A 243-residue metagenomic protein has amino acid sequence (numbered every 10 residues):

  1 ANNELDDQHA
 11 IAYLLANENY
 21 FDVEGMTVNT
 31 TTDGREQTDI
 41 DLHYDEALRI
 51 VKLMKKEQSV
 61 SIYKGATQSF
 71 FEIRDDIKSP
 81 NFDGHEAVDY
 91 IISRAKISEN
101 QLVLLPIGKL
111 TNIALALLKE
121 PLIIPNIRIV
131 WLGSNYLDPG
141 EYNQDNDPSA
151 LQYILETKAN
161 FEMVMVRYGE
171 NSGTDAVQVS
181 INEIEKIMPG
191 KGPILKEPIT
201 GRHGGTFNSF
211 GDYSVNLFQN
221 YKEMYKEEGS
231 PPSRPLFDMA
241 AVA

Functional and structural regions predicted by a protein language model:
A1-A243: N-terminal acidic, glycine/proline-rich low-complexity segments
